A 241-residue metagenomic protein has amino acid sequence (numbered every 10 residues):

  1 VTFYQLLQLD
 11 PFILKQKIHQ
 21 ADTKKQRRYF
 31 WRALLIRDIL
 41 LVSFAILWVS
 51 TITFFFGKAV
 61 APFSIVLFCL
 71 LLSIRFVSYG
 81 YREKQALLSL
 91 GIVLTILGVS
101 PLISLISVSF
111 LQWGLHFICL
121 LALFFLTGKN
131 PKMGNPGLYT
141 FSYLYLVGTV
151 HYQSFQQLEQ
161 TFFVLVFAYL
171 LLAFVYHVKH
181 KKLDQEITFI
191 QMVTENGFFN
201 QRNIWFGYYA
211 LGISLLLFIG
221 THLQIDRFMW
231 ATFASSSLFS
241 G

Functional and structural regions predicted by a protein language model:
T2-Y139, Y143-G241: Alpha-helical transmembrane segments and their membrane-interface boundaries that form or gate the permeation pathway
